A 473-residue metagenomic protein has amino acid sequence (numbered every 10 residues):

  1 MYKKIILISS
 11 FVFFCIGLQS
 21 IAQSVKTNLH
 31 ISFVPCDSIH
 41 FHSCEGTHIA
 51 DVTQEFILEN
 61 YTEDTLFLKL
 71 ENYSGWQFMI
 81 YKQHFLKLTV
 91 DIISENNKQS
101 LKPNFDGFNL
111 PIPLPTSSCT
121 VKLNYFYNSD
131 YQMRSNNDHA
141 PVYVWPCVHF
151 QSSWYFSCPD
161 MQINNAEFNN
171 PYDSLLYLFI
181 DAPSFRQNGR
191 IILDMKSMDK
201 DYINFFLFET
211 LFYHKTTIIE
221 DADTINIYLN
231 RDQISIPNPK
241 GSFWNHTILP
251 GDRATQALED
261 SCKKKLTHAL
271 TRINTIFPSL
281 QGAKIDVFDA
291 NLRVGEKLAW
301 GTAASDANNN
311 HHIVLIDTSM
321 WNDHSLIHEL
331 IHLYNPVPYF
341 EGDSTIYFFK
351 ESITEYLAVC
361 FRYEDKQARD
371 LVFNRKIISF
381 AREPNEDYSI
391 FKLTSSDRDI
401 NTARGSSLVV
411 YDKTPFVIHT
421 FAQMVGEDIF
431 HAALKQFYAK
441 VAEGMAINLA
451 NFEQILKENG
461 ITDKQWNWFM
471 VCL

Functional and structural regions predicted by a protein language model:
Q23, H40, H48-A50, E55 (+4 more regions): Beta/coil-rich, acidic/histidine-enriched accessory regions frequently appended to metallopeptidases
Q23-N72, V417: Early extracytoplasmic/domain-onset interaction patches
K26, D106-P113, N124-H214: Extended, low-hydrophobicity, Ser/Thr/Pro/Gly-biased non-transmembrane segments
T65-K98, I163, P171, L175-F185: Solvent-exposed beta-hairpin/edge-strand motifs
G75-Y143, R272: A surface-exposed beta-strand-loop module
M161, I313-S379: Zinc-dependent metallopeptidase catalytic helix centered on the HExxH motif and its immediate flanking segment
Y172-I327: Hydrophobic helix-coil surface modules that form long, contiguous segments used for peptide/substrate interaction
F243, D252-Q256, H268, Q281 (+2 more regions): Amphipathic alpha-helical substructures
